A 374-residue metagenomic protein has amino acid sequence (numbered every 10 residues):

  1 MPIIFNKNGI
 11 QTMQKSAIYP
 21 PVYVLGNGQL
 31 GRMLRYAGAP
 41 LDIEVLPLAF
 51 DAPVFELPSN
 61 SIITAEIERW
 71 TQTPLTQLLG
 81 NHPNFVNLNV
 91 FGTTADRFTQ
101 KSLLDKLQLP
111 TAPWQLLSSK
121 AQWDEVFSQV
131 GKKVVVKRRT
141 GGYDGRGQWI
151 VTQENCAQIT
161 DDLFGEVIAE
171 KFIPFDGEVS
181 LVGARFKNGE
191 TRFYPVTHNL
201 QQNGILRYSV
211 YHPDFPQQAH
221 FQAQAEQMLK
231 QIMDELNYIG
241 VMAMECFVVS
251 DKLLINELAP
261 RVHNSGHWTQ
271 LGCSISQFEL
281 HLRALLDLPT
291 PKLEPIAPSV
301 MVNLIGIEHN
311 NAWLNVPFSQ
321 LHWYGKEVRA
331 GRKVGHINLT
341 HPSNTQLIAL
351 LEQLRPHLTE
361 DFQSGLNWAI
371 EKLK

Functional and structural regions predicted by a protein language model:
M1-S102, A121: ATP-binding N-terminal substructure of ATP-dependent carboxylate-amine bond-forming enzymes
P2, A223-M244, V249, P260-I307: Active-site "cap" helix and flanking loop/linker of ATP-utilizing ligase/carboxylase catalytic domains
P2-M13, I18, I43, R283-K374: Peripheral (often C-terminal) accessory segments that flank ATP-dependent C-N-forming ligase machineries
V24, R97-S180, A184-I232: Active-site nucleotide/adenylate-binding loops and adjacent lid/helix of ATP-dependent enzymes
G31, W70-T71, G142, F175-D176 (+1 more regions): Glycine-rich nucleotide phosphate-binding loop and flanking beta-alpha elements of Rossmann-like dinucleotide-binding
I205-F215, E257-Q270: Short, flexible active-site loops
K252-L253: Conserved protein kinase catalytic/activation segment
